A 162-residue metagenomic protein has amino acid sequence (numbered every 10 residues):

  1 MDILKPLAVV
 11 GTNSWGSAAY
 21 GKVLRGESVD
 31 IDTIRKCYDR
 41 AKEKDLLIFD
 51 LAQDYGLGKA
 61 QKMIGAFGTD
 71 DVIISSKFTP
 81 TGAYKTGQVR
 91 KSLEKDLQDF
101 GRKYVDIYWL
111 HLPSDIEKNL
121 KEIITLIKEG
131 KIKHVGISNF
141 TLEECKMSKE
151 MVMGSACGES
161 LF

Functional and structural regions predicted by a protein language model:
M1-V72: N-terminal binding-site loop/beta-alpha segment at the start of enzyme catalytic domains that lines or forms
D2-K5, K42-E43, I64-I73, E94-R102 (+2 more regions): Acidic (Asp/Glu)-rich catalytic clusters
K5-V9, L46-D50, D71-K77, R102-W109 (+2 more regions): Structural preference for beta-strand elements that scaffold enzyme active sites
N13-W15, A52-D54, K77-T81, L110-P113 (+2 more regions): Active-site beta-loop-alpha junctions enriched in small/polar residues
S14-V23, I48-D54, S76-G82, F100-R102 (+1 more regions): Short, mixed-charge, low-aromatic patches
L24-A41, Y84-G101, K118-L120, T141-M147: Short, acidic/polar
S75-K131: N-terminal hydrophobic targeting segments
P113-F162: Beta/alpha (TIM)-barrel catalytic core signal, keyed to glycine-rich beta->alpha loops juxtaposed to Asp/Glu that bind
